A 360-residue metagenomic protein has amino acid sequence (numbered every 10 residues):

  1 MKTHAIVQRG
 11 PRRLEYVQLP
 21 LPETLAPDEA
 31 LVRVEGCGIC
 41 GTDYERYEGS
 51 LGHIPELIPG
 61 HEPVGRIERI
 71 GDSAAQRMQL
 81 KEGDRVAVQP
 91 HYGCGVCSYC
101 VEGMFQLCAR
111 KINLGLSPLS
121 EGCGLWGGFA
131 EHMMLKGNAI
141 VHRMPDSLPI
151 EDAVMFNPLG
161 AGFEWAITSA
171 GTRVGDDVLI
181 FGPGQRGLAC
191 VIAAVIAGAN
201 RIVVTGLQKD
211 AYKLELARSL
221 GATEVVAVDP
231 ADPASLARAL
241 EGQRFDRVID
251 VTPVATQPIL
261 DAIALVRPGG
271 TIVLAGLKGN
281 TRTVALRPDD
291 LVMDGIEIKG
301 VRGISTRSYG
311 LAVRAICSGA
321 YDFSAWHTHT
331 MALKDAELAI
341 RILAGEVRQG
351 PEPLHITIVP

Functional and structural regions predicted by a protein language model:
R9, L21-P22, I54-G60, S120-L125 (+1 more regions): Short Gly/Pro-enriched turn/cap motifs at secondary-structure boundaries
P20-C37, S50-V101, P145-S147: Glycine-rich beta-strand-centered segment in the early N-terminal region that forms part of a ligand/cofactor-binding
C94-F181, S324: NAD(P)H dinucleotide-binding glycine-rich loop of Rossmann-like/cofactor-binding domains, especially the beta1-alpha1
E131, D146-P230: Mid-domain Rossmann-like dinucleotide-binding core that forms the NAD(H)/NADP(H) cofactor-binding site
S169-V174, V203, E215, S219-G295 (+1 more regions): Glycine-rich cofactor phosphate-binding loops and adjacent beta1-alpha1 units of small-molecule cofactor enzyme domains
L207-D210, K278, I304: Residues in the short beta-alpha loop(s) of Rossmann-like NAD(P)-binding domains
G242, V273, G279-N280, I296 (+2 more regions): C-terminal capping/lid region of NAD(P)-dependent oxidoreductase domains
T271, A285-A325: Rossmann-fold dehydrogenase core element
